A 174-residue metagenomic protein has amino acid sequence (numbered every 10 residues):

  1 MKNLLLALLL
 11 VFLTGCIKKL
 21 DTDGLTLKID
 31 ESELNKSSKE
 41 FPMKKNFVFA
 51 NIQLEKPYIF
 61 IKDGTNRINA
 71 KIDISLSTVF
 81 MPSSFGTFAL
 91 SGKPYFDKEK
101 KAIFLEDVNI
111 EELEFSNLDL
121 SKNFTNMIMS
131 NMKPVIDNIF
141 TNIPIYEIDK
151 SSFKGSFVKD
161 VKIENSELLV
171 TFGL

Functional and structural regions predicted by a protein language model:
M1: Tryptophan-rich substrate-binding surfaces of secreted polymer-degrading and adhesive proteins
L4-L13: Sec-dependent N-terminal signal peptides
C16-L174: Extracellular/lumenal and peripheral-membrane lipid-interaction modules
